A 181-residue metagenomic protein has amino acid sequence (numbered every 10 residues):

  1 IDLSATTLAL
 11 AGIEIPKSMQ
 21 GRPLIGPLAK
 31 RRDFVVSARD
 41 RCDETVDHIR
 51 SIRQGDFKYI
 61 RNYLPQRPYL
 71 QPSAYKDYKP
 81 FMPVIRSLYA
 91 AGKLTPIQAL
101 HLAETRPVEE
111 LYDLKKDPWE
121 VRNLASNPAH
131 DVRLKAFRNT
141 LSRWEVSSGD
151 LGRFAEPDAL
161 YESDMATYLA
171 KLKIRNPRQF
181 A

Functional and structural regions predicted by a protein language model:
S4, A11-E110: C-terminal cap/loop subdomain of S1 sulfatases and analogous C-terminal strand-loop tails that border
A9-L10, S147: Residues at alpha-helix termini
L10-G12, E162-S163: Short acidic/polar alpha-helix capping motifs at helix-coil junctions
G92-E109, L114-A181: Long, internal low-complexity/basic segments
